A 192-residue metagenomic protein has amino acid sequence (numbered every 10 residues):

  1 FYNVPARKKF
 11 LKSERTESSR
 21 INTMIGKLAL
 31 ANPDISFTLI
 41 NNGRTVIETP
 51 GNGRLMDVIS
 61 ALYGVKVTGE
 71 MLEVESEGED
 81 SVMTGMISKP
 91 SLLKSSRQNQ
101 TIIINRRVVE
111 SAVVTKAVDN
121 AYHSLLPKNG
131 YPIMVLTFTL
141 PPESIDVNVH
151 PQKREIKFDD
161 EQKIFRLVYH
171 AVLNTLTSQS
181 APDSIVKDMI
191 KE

Functional and structural regions predicted by a protein language model:
F1-E192: N-terminal phosphate-binding caps/lids of nucleotide- and nucleic-acid-binding domains
